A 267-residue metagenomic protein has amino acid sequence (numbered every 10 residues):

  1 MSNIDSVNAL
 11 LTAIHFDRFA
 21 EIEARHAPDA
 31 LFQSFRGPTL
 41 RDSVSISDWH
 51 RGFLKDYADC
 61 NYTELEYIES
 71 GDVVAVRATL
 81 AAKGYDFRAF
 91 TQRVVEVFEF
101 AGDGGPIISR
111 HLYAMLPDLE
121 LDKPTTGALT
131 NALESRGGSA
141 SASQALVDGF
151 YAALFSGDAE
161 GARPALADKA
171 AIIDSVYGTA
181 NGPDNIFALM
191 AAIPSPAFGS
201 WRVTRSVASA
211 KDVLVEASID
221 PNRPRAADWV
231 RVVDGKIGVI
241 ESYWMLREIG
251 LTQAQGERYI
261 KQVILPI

Functional and structural regions predicted by a protein language model:
M1-A24, P28, D118-S156, E160-P164 (+1 more regions): Short, low-complexity N-terminal intrinsically disordered segments enriched in polar/charged residues
I4-D5, F19-G71, A159-A210: A solvent-exposed, acidic/Ser-Thr-rich amphipathic alpha-helical stretch
A9, Q33, Y85, G137 (+3 more regions): A general structural-boundary detector
L10, E21-E23, A30, D42 (+12 more regions): Hydrophobic pocket/interface hotspot
H26, F32, H50, Y113 (+2 more regions): Aromatic side chains
Q33, A153, D174, G178 (+2 more regions): Compositionally biased, low-complexity repeat tracts
D48, F53-A142, A191-I267: A beta-strand edge to alpha-helix "cap/lid" segment located at domain peripheries
